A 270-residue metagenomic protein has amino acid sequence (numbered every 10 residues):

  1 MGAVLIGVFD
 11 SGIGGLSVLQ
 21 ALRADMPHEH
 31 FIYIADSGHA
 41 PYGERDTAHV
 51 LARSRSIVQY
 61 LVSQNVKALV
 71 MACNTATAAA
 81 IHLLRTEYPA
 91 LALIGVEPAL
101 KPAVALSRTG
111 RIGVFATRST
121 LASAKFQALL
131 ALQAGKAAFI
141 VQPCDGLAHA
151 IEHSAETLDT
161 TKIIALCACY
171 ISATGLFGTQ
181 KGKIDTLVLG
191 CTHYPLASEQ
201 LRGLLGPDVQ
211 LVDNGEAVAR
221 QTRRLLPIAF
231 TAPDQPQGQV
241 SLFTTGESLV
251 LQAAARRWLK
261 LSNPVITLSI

Functional and structural regions predicted by a protein language model:
M1-I270: Non-catalytic structural scaffold of enzyme domains
